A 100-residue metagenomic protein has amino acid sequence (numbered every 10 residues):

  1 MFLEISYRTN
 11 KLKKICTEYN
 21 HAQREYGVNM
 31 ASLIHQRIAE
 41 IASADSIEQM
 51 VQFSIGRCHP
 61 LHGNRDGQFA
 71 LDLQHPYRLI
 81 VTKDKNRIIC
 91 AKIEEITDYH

Functional and structural regions predicted by a protein language model:
M1-I38: Arg/Lys-rich, positively charged N-terminal/basic patches that mediate binding to nucleic acids
T17-H21, D66, D98: A broad detector of the eukaryotic-type serine/threonine protein kinase catalytic domain
N20, R24, S46-M50, L73: Residue-level signal for secondary-structure boundary elements
A22, R57, K92-E95: Glycine-rich, flexible loop/turn motifs
Q36, G56, N64-D66, Q74-P76 (+1 more regions): Short connector loops at helix/strand junctions that flank enzyme active sites, especially segments positioning acidic
I41: Conserved phosphate-interacting/catalytic interface
D45-F69: A short, surface-exposed loop/turn module that caps and links secondary-structure elements
F69-H100: Enriched for short, Lys/Arg-rich terminal
